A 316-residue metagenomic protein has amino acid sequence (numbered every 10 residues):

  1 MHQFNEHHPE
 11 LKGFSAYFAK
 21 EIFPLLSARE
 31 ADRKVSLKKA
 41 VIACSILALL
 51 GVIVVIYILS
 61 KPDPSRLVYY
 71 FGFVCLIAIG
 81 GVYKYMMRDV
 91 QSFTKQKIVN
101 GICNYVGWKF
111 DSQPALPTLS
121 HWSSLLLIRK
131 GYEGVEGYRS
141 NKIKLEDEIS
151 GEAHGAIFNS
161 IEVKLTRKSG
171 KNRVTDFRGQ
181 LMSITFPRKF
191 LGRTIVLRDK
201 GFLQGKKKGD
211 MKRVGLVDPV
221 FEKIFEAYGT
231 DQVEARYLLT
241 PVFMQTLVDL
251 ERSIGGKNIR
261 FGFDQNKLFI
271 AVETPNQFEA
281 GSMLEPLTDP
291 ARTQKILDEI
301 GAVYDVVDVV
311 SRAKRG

Functional and structural regions predicted by a protein language model:
M1-P24: Short, charged cytosolic
Q3, I42, N100, N104-V106 (+1 more regions): Charged, low-complexity intrinsically disordered regions
L26-I46: Juxtamembrane interface helix immediately N-terminal to a transmembrane segment
I42-I56, A78-G81: Alpha-helical hydrophobic membrane-insertion segments
Y57-L76: Hydrophobic alpha-helical transmembrane segments
F71-Q96: Transmembrane alpha-helices and immediately adjacent membrane-cytoplasm interface residues in multi-pass integral
